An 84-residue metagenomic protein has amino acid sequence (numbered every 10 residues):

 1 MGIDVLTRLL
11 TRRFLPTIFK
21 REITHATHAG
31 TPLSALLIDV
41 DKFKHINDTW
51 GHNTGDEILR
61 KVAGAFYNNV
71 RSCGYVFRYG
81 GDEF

Functional and structural regions predicted by a protein language model:
M1-L10, T24: Amphipathic HAMP/coiled-coil signal-transducing linker helices that couple sensory inputs to cytosolic output domains
L6-T7, V40-K42, W50, F84: Hydrophobic/aromatic micro-motifs used in signal-transmission helices and low-complexity FG repeats
T11-S34, K44-Y67, F77-G81: Conserved long alpha-helical elements within nucleotide-processing catalytic cores of c-di-GMP signaling and class III
